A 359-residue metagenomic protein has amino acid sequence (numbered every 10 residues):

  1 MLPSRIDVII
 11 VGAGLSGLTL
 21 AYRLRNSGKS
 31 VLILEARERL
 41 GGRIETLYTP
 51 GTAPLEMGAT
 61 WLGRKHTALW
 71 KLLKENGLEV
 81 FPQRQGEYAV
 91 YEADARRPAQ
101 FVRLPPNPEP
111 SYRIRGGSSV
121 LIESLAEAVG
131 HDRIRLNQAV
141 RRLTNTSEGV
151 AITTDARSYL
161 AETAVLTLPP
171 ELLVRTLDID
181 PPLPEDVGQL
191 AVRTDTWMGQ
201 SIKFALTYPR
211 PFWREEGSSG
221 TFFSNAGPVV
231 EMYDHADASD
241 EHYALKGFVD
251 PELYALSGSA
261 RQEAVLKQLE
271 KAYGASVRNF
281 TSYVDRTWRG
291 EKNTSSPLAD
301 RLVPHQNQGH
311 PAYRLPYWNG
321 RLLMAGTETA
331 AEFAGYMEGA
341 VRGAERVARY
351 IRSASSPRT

Functional and structural regions predicted by a protein language model:
S4-I6, T154-T163: Core beta-strand elements of the Rossmann-like FAD/NAD(P) dinucleotide-binding domain in flavoenzyme oxidoreductases
I6-I33: N-terminal Rossmann-like FAD-binding beta1-loop-alpha1 element of flavoenzymes
D7, T19, S27, F101 (+3 more regions): Conserved flavin/dinucleotide-binding core of flavoenzymes
R25-P50: Glycine-rich FAD pyrophosphate-binding loop
P54, L69-V90, F212-S218: A short alpha-helix-loop-beta-strand transition element characteristic of N-terminal alpha/beta dinucleotide-binding
T60-H66, P105-S124, S259: Short beta-strand to alpha-helix junction loop
L136-V150: A conserved short coil-to-beta-strand element within the FAD-binding core of flavoproteins
S158-E215: Central helical "cap/lid" subdomain
